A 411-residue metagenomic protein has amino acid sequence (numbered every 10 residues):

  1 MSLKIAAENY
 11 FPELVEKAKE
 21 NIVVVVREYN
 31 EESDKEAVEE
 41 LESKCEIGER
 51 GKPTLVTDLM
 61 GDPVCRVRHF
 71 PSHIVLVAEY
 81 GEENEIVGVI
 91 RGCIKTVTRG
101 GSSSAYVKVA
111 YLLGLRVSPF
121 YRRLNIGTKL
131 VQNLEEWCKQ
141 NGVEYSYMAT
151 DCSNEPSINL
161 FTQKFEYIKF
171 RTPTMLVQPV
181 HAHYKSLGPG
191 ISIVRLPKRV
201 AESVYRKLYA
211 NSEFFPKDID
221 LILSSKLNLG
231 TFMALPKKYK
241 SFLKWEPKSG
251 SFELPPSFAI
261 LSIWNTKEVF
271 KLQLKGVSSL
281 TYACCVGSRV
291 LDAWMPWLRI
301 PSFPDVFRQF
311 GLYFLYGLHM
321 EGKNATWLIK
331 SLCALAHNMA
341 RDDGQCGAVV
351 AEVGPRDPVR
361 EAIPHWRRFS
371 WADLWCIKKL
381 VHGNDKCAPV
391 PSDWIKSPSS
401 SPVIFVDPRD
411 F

Functional and structural regions predicted by a protein language model:
S2, E8-F11, D34-S43, I47-V75 (+3 more regions): Amide-forming acyltransferase catalytic core, primarily the GNAT-like/NAT-type and related acyltransferase folds
L76, I90, A110, L115 (+2 more regions): Conserved GNAT-family N-acetyltransferase fold
T96-L112, P304-L315: A conserved beta-turn-beta hairpin within the catalytic core of GNAT-like acetyltransferases that forms part
V97-R99, A149, E166-K185, F369-N384: Conserved catalytic-core motifs of GNAT/GCN5-like acyltransferases
V117, R123-Q140, Q163, N324-N338: Conserved acetyl-CoA-binding loop-helix of GNAT-fold acetyltransferases
S118-F120, D151, E321: Residue-level recognition of the GNAT/N-acetyltransferase active site
C138-S153, L160, P173, R341-P355: Conserved GNAT acetyl-CoA-binding A-motif
C333, H337, R341, Q345-F411: C-terminal functional modules
